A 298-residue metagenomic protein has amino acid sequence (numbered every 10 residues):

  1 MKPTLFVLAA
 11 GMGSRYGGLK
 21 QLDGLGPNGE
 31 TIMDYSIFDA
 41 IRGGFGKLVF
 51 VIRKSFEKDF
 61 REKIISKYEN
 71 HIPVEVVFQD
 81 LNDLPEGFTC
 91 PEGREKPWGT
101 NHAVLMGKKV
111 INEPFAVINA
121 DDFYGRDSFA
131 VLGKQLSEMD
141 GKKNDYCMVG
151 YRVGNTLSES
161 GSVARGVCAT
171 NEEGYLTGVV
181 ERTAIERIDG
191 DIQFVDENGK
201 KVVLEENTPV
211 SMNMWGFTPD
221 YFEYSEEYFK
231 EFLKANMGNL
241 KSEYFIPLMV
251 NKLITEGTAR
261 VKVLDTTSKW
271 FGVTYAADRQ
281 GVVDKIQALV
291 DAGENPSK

Functional and structural regions predicted by a protein language model:
M1-V7, P27-V117, Y124-G125, F129 (+1 more regions): Conserved N-terminal catalytic core of the sugar/cofactor nucleotidyltransferase
T4-G17: A phosphate-binding catalytic loop at a beta-strand-loop-alpha-helix junction that coordinates phosphoryl groups
M12, D122, V153: Active-site metal-binding loops of divalent metal-dependent hydrolases
L22, V167-T170, V263: A structural signal for short hydrophobic beta-strand segments in well-ordered beta-sheet cores
F60-I64, L132, S225, V282: Hydrophobic packing residues within well-ordered alpha-helices of enzyme cores
R126-W215, P219: Conserved core of the sugar-phosphate nucleotidyltransferase
E226-A259: A C-terminal functional module that forms or caps the active site or interfaces directly with catalytic machinery
